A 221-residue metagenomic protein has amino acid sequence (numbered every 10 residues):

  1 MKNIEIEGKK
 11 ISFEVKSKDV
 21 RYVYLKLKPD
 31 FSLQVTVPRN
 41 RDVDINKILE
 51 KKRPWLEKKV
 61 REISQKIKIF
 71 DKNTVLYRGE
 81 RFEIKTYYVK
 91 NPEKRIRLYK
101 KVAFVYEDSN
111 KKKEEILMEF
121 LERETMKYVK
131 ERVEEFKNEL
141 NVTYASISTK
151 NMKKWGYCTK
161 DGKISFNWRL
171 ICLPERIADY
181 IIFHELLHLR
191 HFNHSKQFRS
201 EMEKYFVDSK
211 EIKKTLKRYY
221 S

Functional and structural regions predicted by a protein language model:
M1-D179, L189-S221: Active-site-proximal or metal-binding-adjacent scaffold patches in catalytic folds
I182: Walker B beta-strand of ABC/ABC-like P-loop ATPase nucleotide-binding domains, specifically the conserved hydrophobic
E185: Walker B catalytic acidic pair
